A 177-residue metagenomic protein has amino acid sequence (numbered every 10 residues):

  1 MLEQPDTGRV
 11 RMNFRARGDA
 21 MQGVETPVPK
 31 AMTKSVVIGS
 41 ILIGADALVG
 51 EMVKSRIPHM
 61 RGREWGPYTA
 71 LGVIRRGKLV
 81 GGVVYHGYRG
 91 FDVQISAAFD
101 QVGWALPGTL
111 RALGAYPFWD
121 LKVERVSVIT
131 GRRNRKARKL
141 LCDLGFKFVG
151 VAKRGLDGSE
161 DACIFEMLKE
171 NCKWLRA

Functional and structural regions predicted by a protein language model:
L2-G44, N171-A177: Conserved N-terminal entry element of GNAT/NAT acetyltransferase domains
I43-D92, Q101-G103: Acetyl-CoA-dependent GNAT
H86-S96, K122-E124, S159-D161: A conserved beta-turn-beta hairpin within the catalytic core of GNAT-like acetyltransferases that forms part
S96-A105, G131: A short, internal acetyl-CoA/4′-phosphopantetheine-binding micro-motif in the GNAT/acyltransferase core
W119-T130: Conserved GNAT acetyl-CoA-binding A-motif
I129, K147-A162: Conserved catalytic-core motifs of GNAT/GCN5-like acyltransferases
R133-G150: Conserved active-site alpha-helix within GNAT-family acetyltransferase domains
G155-A177: C-terminal "cap" of GNAT-fold acetyltransferases
